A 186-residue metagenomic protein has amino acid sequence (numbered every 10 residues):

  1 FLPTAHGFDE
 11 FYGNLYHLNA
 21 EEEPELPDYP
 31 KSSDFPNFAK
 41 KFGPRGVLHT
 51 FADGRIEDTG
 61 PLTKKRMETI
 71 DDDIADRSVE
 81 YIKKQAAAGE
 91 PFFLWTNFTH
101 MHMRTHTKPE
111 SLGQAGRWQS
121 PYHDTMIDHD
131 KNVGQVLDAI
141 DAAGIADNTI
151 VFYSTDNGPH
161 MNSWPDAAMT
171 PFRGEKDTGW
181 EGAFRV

Functional and structural regions predicted by a protein language model:
F1-E90, F98-P109, F184: Formylglycine-dependent
L2-H6, F98, M103-P109, Q114-Y122 (+1 more regions): Histidine-centered active-site microenvironments of extracellular/periplasmic hydrolases and transferases
T4, I70, I74, S78 (+4 more regions): Stable alpha-helical elements in mature extracytoplasmic
G13, K83-A87, G134, D138-I145: Sec-exported extracytoplasmic/periplasmic mature domains
N14, A20, W118, H123-T125 (+1 more regions): Extended substrate-binding grooves/exosites of carbohydrate-active enzymes
Y29-F38, W95, P165-G174: Short, mixed-charge, low-aromatic patches
R66, I70, A88, W118-T125 (+1 more regions): Conserved acidic
S78, F92-N97, M126, V133 (+1 more regions): Beta-strand elements within well-structured catalytic alpha/beta cores of enzymes that handle phosphate/sulfate esters
